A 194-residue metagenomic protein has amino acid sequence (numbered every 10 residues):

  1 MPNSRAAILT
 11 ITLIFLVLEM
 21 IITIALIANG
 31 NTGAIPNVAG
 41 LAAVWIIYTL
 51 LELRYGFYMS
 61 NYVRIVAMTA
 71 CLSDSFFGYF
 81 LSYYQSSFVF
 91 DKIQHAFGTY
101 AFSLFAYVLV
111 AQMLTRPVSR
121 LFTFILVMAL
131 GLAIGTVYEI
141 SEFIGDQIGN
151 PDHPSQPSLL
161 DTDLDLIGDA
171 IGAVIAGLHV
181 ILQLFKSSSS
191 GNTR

Functional and structural regions predicted by a protein language model:
M1-I14: N-terminal membrane topogenic signal
P2-N3, G30-T32, L50-Y62, M113-F122: Membrane-interface helix-boundary motifs at transmembrane edges
I22-N29, F76-Q85: Juxtamembrane "helix-exit" motif on the non-cytosolic side of transmembrane helices
P36-A39, Y58-T69, K92-H95: Cytoplasmic-side transmembrane-helix entry/capping segments in multi-pass membrane proteins
W45-T49, A67-S75, S103-Y107, L130-E142: Alpha-helical transmembrane segments of multi-pass membrane proteins
Y79-V127: Membrane-proximal helix-loop-helix units in multi-pass membrane proteins
L81-S82, S86-D91, T136-V174: Interfacial helix-loop-helix junctions of multi-pass membrane proteins
F97-L114, Q147-P151, A170-L184: Membrane-interfacial alpha-helical segments at the cytosolic side of multi-pass membrane proteins
